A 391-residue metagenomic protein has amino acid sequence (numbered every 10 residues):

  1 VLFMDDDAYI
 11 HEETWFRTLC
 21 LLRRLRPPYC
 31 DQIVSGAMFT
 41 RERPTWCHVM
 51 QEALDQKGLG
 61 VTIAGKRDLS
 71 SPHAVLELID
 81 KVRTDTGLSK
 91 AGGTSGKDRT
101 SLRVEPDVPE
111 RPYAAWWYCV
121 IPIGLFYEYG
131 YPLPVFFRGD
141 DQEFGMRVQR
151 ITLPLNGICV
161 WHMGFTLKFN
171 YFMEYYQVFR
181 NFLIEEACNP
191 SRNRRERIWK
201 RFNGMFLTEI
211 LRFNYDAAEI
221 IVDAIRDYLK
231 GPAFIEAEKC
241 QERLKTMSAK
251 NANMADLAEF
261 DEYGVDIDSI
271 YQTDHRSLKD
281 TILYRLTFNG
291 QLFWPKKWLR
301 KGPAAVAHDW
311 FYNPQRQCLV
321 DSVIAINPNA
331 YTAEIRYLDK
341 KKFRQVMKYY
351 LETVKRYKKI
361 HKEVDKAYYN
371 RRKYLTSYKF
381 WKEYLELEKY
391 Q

Functional and structural regions predicted by a protein language model:
V1-Y9: Short beta-strand-to-loop acidic/aromatic patch adjacent to the donor-nucleotide binding site
Y9, E13-A74: Conserved donor NDP-sugar-binding/catalytic core segment of glycosyltransferases
Y9-H11, R41-T45, V120, E128 (+2 more regions): Flexible loop/turn segments at secondary-structure boundaries
W15, D141-Q142, Y175-F182, V222: Amphipathic alpha-helical segments in well-structured domains
R67-Y118, F169: A recurrent flexible, glycine/aromatic-enriched loop bordering the glycosyltransferase active site that acts as
A114-Y118, I123-M146, I151-C159, M173: Donor nucleotide-sugar recognition loop
L155, W161-R180: Nucleotide-sugar-dependent glycosyltransferase catalytic core
R180-Q391: Terminal low-complexity segments of carbohydrate-biosynthetic enzymes
